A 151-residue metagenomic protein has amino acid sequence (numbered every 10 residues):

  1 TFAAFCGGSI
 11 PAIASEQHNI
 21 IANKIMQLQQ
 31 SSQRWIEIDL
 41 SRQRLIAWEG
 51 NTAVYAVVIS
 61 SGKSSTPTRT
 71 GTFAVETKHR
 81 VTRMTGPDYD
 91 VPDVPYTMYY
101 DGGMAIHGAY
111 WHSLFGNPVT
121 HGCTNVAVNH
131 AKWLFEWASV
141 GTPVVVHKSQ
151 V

Functional and structural regions predicted by a protein language model:
T1-Q17: N-terminal secretion targeting segments of exported proteins
A4-F5, I36, G122: Short N-terminal micro-motifs specific to bacterial/archaeal maturation and metal-cluster initiation sites
I13-Q33, K63-T72, T77-V151: Exported/periplasmic cell-wall-interacting domains
A22-K63: A structural motif detector for short, solvent-exposed N-terminal "entry" segments of globular domains
